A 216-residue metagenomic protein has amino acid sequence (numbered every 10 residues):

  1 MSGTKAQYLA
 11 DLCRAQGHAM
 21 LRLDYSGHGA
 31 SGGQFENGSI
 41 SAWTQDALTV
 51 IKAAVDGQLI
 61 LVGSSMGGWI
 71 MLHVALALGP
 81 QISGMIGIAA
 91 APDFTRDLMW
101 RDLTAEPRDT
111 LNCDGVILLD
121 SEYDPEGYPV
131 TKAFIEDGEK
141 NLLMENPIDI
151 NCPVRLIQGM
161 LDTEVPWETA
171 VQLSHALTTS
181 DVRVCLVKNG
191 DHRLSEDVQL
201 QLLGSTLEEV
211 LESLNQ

Functional and structural regions predicted by a protein language model:
A6, C152, P166-H175: Short alpha-helix in the alpha/beta-hydrolase fold that links the catalytic acid
A6-G32: Conserved alpha/beta-hydrolase
H28-A54: Catalytic nucleophile-loop/oxyanion-hole region of alpha/beta-hydrolase and closely related hydrolase-like folds
P80-V130: Hydrolase active-site cap/lid region
D149-I150, L156-Q158, D162: Short beta-strand/loop motif that positions the catalytic acidic residue of the alpha/beta-hydrolase fold
L161-V165, R193: Acidic catalytic loop of the alpha/beta-hydrolase fold
L177-R193: Catalytic histidine neighborhood in serine/cysteine hydrolases with alpha/beta-hydrolase-type architecture
G190-L202: Catalytic histidine-centered segment of alpha/beta-hydrolase-like enzymes
